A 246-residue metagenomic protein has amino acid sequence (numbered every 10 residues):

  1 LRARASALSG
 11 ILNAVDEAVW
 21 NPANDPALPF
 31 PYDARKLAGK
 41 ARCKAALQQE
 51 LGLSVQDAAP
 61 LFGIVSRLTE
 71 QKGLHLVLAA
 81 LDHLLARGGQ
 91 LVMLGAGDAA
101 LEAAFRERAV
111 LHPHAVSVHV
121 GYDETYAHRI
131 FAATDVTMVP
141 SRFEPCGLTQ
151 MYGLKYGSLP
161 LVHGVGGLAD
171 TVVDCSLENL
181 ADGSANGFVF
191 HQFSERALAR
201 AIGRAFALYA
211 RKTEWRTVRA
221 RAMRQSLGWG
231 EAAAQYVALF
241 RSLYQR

Functional and structural regions predicted by a protein language model:
L1-R246: Catalytic cores of carbohydrate-active enzymes across secretory and cytosolic contexts
